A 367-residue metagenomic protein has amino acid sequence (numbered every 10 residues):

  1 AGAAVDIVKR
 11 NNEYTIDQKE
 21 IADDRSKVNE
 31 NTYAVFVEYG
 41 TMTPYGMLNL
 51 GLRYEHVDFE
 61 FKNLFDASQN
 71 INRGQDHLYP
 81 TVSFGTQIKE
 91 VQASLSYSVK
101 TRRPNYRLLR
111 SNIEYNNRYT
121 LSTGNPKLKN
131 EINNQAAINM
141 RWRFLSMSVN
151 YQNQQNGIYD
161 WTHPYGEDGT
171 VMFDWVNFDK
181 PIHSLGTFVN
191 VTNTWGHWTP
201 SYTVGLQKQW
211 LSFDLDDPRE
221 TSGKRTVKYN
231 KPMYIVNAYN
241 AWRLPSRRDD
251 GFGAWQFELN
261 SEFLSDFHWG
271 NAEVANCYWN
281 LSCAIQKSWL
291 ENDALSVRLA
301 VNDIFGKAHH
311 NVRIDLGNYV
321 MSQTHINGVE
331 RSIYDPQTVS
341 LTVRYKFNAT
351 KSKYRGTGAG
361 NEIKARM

Functional and structural regions predicted by a protein language model:
A1-A3, G46-L52, P80, A93-L95 (+8 more regions): Transmembrane beta-strands of outer-membrane beta-barrel proteins
A1-K62, Q87, S146, H183-L206: Face-selective signature of the C-terminal outer-membrane beta-barrel domain
V5-N11, T43-Y45, Y54-E60, T86-E90 (+10 more regions): Transmembrane beta-strands of outer-membrane beta-barrel pores
N11-E20, E60-S68, Y106-E114, Y119-L121 (+6 more regions): Outer-membrane beta-barrel translocator domains and adjoining extracellular loop/strand segments of Gram-negative
K27-V28, N70-R73, T101-Q155, V171-G186 (+2 more regions): Outer-membrane beta-barrel signature, preferentially recognizing the C-terminal barrel domain of Gram-negative
N31-V37, L78-V82, A93, N134-I138 (+5 more regions): Hydrophobic, lipid-facing positions within transmembrane beta-strands of outer-membrane proteins
V82, Y229-M367: Conserved C-terminal beta-signal and adjacent last beta-strands/turns of outer-membrane beta-barrel proteins
K129, S146-N237: Outer membrane beta-barrel strand-and-loop segments of large Gram-negative receptors, especially TonB-dependent
